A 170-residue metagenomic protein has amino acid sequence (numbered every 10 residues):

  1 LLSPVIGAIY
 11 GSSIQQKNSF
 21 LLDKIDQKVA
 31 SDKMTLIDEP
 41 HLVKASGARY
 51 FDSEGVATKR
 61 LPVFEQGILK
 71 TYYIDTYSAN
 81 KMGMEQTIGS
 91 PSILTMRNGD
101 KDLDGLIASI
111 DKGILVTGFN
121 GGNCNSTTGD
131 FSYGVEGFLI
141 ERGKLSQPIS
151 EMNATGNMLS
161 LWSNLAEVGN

Functional and structural regions predicted by a protein language model:
L1-L21: Active-site pocket-lining segments that scaffold enzyme catalytic pockets across diverse folds
K24-N170: Dual-mode signal for accessory low-complexity, basic/Gly-rich regions
